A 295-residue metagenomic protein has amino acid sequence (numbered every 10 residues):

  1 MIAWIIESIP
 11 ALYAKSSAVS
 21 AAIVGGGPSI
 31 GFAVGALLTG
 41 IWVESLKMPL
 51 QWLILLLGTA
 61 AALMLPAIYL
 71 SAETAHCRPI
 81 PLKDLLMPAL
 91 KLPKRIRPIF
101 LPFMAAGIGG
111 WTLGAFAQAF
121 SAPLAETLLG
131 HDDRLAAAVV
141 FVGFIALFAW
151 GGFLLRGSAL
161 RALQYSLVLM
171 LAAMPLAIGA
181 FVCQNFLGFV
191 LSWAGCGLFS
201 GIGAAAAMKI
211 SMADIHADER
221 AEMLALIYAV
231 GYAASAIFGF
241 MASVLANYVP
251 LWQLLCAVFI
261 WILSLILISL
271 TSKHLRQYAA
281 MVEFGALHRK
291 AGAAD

Functional and structural regions predicted by a protein language model:
M1-G27: Cytoplasmic helix-loop-helix junction between adjacent transmembrane helices in 12-TM secondary transporters
I23-A72: Helix-loop-helix hairpin linking two adjacent transmembrane segments in secondary transporters
I41-G58, V244-L263: A membrane-interface helix-boundary motif in multi-pass transporters
M64-A72, L254, F259-R289, D295: Multi-pass alpha-helical transporter architecture, strongest for 12-TM Major Facilitator/SLC carriers used
P98-A106, G110-G130, R134-A136: Helix-loop boundary and gating motifs at the non-cytosolic
A136-A159, M170-A173: Transmembrane alpha-helices of Major Facilitator/SLC transporters
R161-A205: C-terminal transmembrane helical hairpin of 12-TM major facilitator-type secondary transporters
G197-I202, A206-P250: A late C-terminal transmembrane helix in Major Facilitator Superfamily
